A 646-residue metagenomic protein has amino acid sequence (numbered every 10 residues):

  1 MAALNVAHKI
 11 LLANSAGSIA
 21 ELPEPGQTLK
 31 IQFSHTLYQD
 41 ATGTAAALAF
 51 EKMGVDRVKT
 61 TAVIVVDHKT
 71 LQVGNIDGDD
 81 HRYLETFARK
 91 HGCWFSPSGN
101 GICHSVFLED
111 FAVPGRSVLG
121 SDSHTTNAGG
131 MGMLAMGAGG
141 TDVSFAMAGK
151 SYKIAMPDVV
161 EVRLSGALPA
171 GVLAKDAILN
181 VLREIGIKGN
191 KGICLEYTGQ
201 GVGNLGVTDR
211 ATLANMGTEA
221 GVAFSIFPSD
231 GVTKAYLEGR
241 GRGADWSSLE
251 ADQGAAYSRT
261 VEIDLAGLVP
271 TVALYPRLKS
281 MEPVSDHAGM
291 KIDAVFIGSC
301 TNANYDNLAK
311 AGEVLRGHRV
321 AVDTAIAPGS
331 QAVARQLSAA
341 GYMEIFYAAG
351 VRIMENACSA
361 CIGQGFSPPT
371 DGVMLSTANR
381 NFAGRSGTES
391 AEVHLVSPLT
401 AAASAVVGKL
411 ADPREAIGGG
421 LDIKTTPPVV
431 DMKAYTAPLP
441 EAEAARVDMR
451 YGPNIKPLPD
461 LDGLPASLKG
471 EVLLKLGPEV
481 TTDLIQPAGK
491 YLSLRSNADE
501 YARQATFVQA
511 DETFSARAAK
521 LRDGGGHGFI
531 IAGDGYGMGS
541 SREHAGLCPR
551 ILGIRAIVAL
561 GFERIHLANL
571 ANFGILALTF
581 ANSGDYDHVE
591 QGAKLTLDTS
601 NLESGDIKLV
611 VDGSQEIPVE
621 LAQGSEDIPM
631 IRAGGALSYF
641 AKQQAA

Functional and structural regions predicted by a protein language model:
M1-A646: Fe-S-dependent hydro-lyases/dehydratases of central metabolism
